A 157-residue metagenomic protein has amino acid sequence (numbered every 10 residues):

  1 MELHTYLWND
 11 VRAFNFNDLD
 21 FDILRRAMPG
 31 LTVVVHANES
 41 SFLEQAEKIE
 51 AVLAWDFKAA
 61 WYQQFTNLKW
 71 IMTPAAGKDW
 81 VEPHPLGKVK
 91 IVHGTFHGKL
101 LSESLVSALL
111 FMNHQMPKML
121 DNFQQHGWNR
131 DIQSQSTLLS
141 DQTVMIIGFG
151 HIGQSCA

Functional and structural regions predicted by a protein language model:
M1, P29, E47-K48, N67 (+3 more regions): Residue-level preference for short coil/turn positions at secondary-structure junctions
M1-I49: N-terminal glycine-/charge-rich "phosphate-binding" loop or analogous flexible N-terminal tail
E2-L7, K69-M72, M145: Short, well-ordered beta-strand segments
R25, L43-E44, V81-P83, Q135-T137: Short secondary-structure boundary/capping segments
L31-A37, A51-W55, Q124-I132: Short gly/ser/thr-rich secondary-structure transition/capping motifs
K48-Q124: Phosphate/diphosphate ligand-binding glycine-rich loop within oxidoreductases
S134-A157: Rossmann-like dinucleotide/phosphate-binding beta-alpha-beta segment
